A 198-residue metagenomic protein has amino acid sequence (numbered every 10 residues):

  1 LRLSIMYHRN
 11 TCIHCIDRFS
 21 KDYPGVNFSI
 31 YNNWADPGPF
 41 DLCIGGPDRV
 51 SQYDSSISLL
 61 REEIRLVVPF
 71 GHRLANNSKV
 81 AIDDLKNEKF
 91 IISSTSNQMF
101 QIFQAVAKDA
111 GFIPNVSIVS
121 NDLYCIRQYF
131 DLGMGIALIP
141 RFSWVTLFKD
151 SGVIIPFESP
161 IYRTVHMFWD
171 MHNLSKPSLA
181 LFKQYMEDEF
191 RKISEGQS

Functional and structural regions predicted by a protein language model:
L1-V50: Central regulatory/effector-binding core of bacterial HTH transcription factors
T11, V153-G196: A late-sequence structural motif
C15-D22, F100-P114: Ligand-binding cleft/hinge of the Venus flytrap
P24-N33, S93, I113-D122: Short beta-strand-to-loop elements that line the ligand-binding cleft of bilobed periplasmic-binding protein-like
V50-S51, G71-V80, S159-I161, H172-L179: Short helix-loop capping/hinge motifs at secondary-structure junctions, enriched in acidic/polar residues
Q52-I57, E62-E63, Y124-H172: Beta-alpha-beta core module
Q52-I64, V68-F90: Flexible hinge/capping segments at coil-to-helix
E88-A110, S175-P177, K183, I193: Secondary-structure junction motif
